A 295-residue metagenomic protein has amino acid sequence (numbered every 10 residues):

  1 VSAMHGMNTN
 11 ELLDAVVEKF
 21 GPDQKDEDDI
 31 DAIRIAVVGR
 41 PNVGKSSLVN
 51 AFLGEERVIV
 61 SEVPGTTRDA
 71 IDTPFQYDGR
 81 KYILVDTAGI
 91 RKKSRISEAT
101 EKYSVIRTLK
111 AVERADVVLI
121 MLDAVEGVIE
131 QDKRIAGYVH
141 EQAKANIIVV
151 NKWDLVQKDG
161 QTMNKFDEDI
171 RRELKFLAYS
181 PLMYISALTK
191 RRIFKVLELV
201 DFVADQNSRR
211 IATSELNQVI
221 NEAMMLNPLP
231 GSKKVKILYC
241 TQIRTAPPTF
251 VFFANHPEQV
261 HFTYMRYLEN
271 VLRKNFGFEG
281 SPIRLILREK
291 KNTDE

Functional and structural regions predicted by a protein language model:
V1-V85, K93-I106, K110, R114-I120 (+1 more regions): C-terminal-of-GTPase-core extension/linker across diverse P-loop GTPases
